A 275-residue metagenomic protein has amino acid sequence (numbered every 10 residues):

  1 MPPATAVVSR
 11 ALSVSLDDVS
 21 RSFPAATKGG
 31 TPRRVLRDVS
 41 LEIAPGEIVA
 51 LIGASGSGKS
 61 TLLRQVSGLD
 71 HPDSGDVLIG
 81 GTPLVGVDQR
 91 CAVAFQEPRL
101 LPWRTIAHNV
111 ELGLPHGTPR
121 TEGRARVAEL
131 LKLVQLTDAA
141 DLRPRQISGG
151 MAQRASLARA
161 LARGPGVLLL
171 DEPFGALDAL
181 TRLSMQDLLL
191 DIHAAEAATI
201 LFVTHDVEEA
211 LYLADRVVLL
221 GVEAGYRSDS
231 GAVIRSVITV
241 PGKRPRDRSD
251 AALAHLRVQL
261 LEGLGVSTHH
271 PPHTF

Functional and structural regions predicted by a protein language model:
I52-A54: The feature captures the beta-strand-to-loop junction immediately N-terminal to the Walker
S67: Helix-to-loop junction immediately C-terminal to a conserved catalytic motif
G75-V87: Conserved ABC transporter NBD signature motif
A107-P115, R124, A128, T239: Short helical segment in ABC ATPase nucleotide-binding domains corresponding to the A-loop/adjacent helical element
T121-A139, D191: Conserved ABC ATPase "signature" region
L142-R145, R163: Conserved signature/switch motifs of ABC ATPase nucleotide-binding domains
L157: Hydrophobic anchor residue at the start of the ABC signature
